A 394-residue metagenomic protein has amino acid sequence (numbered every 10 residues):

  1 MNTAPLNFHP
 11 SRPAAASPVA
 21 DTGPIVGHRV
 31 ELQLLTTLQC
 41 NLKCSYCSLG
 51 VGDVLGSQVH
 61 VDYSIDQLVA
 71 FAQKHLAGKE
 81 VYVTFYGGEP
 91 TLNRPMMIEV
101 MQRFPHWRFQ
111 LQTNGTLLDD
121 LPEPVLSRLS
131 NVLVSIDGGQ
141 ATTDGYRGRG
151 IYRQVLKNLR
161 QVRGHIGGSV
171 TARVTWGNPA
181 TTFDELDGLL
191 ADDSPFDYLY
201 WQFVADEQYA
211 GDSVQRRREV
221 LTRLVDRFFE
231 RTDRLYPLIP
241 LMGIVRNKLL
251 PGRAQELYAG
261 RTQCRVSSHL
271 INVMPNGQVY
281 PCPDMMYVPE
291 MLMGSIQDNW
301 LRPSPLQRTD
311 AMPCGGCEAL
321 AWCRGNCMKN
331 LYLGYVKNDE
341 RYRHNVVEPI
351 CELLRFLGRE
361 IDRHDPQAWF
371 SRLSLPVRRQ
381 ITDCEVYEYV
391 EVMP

Functional and structural regions predicted by a protein language model:
M1-A15, R261-I296: A broadly conserved sequence feature marking short terminus-proximal activation segments in nucleic acid-centric
M1-P24, A311, G315-P394: Radical SAM enzyme core and accessory elements
P5-P124: Conserved alpha-helical substructure of the radical SAM core
Q33, T37-C40, L257, Q307-D310 (+3 more regions): Residue-level signal for mature regions of secreted extracellular proteins and peptides
K43, C47-G50, M285, L320 (+2 more regions): Cys/His-rich metal-chelating microdomains
L55-G56, Y146-L156, R160, G164-N276: Radical SAM enzyme [4Fe-4S]-AdoMet core and its adjacent flexible, acidic and glycine-rich loops/tails across
I65-T84, N93-G211: Radical SAM/AdoMet-radical enzyme domain recognition
E219-G252, Q278-K329, L333: C-terminal accessory region of radical SAM enzymes
